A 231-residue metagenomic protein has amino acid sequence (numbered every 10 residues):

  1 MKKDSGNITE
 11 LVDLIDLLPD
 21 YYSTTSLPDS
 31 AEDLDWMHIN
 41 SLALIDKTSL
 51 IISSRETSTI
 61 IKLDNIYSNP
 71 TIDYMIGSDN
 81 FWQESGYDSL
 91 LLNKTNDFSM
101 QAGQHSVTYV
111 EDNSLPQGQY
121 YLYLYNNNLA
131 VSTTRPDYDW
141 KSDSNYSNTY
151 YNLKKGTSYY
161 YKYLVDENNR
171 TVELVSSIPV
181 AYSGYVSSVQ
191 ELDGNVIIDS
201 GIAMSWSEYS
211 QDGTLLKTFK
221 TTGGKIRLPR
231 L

Functional and structural regions predicted by a protein language model:
M1-L231: Histidine-/acidic-rich catalytic cores in large beta-rich domains
